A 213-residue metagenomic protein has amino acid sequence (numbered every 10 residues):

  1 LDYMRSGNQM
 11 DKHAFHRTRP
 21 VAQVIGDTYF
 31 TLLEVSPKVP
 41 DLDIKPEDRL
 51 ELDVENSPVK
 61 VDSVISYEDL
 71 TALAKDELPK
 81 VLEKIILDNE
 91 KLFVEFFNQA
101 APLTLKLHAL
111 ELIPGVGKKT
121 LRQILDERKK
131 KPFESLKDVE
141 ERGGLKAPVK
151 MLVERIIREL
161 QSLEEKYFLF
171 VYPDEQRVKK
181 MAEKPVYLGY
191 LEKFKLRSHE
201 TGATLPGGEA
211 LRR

Functional and structural regions predicted by a protein language model:
L1-D88, K180-R213: Structure-specific DNA junction-binding interface
D88-L112, D126-R213: C-terminal extensions
G117-K118: Small-residue hinge/turn detector
L121-I124: Conserved hydrophobic/aromatic packing and binding residues within compact polymer-binding modules
